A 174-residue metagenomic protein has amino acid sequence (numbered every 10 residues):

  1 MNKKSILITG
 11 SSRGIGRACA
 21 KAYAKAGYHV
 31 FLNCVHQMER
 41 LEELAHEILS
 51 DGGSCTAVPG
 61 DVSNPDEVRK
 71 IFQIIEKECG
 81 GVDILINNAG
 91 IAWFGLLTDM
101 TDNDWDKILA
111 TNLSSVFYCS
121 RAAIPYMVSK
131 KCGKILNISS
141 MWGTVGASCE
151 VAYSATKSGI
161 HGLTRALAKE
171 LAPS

Functional and structural regions predicted by a protein language model:
S12-R13: Conserved glycine-rich cofactor-binding loop
Y28-E43: Conserved glycine-rich Rossmann-like NAD(P)H-binding loop of the short-chain dehydrogenase/reductase
M38, P59-I71, D102: The beta1-alpha1 cofactor-binding region of Rossmann-like NAD(H)/NADP(H)-dependent oxidoreductases
L96-L97, D104-L109, I135: Substrate-binding pocket helix/loop in short-chain dehydrogenase/reductase
S120, T156, T164: Active-site helix of classical SDR
P125, K169-P173: Alpha-helical segment proximal to the catalytic Tyr-Lys
S140: Residue(s) in the substrate-gating loop at a strand-loop-helix junction that position the organic substrate next
